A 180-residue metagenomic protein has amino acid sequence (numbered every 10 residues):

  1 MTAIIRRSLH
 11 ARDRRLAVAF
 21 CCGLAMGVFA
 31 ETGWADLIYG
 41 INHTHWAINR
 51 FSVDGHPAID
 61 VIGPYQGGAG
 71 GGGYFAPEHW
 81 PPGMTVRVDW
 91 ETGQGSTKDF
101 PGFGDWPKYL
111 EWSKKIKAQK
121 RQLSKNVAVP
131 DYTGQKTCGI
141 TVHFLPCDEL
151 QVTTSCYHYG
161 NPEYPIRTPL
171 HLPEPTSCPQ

Functional and structural regions predicted by a protein language model:
I5-V18: Bacterial N-terminal signal peptides that target proteins for export
A19-G27: Bacterial N-terminal signal peptides
G27-G33: Extracellular ectodomain segments of secreted/surface proteins
W34-I38: Short structural boundary motif marking the start of a folded domain
I41-N42: Asparagine-centered strand-capping/turn motif at beta-strand->loop junctions
F51-T97: Tryptophan-paired
T92-Q180: Beta-strand-rich cores of mature extracytoplasmic or soluble domains
